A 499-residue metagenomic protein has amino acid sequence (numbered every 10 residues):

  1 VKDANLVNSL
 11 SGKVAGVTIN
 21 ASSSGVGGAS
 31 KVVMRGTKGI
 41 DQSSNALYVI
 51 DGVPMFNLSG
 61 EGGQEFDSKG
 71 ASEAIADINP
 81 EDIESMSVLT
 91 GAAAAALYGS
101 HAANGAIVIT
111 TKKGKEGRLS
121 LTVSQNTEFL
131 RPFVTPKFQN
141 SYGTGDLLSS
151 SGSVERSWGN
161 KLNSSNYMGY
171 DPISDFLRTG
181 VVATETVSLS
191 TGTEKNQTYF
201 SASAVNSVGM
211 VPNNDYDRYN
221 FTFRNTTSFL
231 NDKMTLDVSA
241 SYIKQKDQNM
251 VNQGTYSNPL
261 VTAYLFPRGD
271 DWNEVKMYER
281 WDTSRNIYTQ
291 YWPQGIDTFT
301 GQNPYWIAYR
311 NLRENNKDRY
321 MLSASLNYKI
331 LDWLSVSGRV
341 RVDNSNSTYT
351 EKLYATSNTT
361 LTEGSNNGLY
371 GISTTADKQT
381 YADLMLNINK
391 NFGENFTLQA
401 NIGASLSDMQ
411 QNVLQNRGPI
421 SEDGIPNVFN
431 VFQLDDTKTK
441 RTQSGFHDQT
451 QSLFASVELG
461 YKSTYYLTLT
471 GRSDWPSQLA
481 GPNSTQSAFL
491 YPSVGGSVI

Functional and structural regions predicted by a protein language model:
V1-F223, S228-F229, M234-V238, M321 (+2 more regions): Short, small/polar-rich motifs associated with maturation and membrane association, primarily at protein termini
S23, Q42-N45, I50, E61 (+6 more regions): Surface-exposed loop/interface segments of Gram-negative outer-membrane beta-barrel transport/assembly proteins
S30-V32, G105, A400, A488 (+1 more regions): Extracytoplasmic/periplasmic beta-strand context in beta-sandwich domains, especially the cupredoxin/COX2 CuA-binding
E65-F66, L322-Y328, V342-N344: Alpha-helical support elements that line or immediately flank enzyme active sites and cofactor-binding pockets
I83, F221-F223, G338, A382 (+4 more regions): Extended, hydrophobic alpha-helical segments in both membrane/secreted and soluble proteins
T111, V187-T193, F223-T227, A324-Y328 (+4 more regions): Residues on the lipid-exposed face of transmembrane beta-strands in outer-membrane beta-barrel proteins
K195-T198, D232-L236, W333-V336, F396 (+1 more regions): Repeated loop/turn-to-beta-strand initiation elements of outer-membrane beta-barrel proteins
